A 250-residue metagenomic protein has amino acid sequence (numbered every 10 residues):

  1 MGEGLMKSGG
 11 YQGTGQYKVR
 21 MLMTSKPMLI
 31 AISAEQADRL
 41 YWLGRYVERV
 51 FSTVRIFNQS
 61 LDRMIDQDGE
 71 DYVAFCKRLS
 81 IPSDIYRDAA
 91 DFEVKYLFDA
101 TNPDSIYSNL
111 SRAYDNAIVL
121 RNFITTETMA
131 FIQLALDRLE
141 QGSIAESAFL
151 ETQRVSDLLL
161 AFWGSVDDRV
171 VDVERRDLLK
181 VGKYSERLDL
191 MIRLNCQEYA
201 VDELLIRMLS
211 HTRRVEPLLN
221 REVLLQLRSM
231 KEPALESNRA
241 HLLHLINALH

Functional and structural regions predicted by a protein language model:
M1-L22: N-terminal amphipathic/basic-hydrophobic helices that include classical n-h-c signal peptides and signal-anchor
V19-H250: Alpha-helical transmembrane segments and their helix-helix packing motifs
